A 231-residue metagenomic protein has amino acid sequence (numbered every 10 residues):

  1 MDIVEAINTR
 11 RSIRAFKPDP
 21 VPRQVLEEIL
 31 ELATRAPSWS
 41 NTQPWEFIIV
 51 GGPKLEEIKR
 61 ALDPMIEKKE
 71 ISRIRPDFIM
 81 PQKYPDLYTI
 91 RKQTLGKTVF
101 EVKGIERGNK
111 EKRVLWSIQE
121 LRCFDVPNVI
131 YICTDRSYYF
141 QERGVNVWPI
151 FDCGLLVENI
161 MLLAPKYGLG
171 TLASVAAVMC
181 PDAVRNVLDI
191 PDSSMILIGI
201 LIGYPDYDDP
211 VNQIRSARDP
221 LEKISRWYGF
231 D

Functional and structural regions predicted by a protein language model:
M1-D231: Acidic, surface-exposed loops and disordered segments
